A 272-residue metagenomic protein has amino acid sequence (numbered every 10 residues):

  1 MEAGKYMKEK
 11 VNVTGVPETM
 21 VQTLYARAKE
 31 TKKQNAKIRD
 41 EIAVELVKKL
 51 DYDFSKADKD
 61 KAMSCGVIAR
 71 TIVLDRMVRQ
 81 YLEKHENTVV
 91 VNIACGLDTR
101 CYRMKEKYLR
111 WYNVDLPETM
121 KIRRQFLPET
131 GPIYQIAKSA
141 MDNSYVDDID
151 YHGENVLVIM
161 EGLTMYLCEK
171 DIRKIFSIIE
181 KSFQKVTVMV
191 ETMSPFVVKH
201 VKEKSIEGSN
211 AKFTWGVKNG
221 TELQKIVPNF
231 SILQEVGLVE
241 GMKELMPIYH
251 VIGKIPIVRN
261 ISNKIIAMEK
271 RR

Functional and structural regions predicted by a protein language model:
M1-V91, C95-K138, H152: Rossmann-like AdoMet
S144-G153: Short amphipathic alpha-helix with an adjacent loop that forms part of the alpha/beta core around
V158-I159: A conserved beta-strand element that flanks and buttresses the S-adenosyl-L-methionine
Y166-I179: A short, conserved alpha-helix within the catalytic core of class I
S182-P195: Conserved beta-strand signature within the Rossmann-like core of class I S-adenosyl-L-methionine
P195-A211: Short, glycine-/aromatic-enriched active-site segment of Class I SAM-dependent methyltransferases
N210-L238: Short alpha-helix
M246-R272: Core SAM-dependent methyltransferase catalytic element
